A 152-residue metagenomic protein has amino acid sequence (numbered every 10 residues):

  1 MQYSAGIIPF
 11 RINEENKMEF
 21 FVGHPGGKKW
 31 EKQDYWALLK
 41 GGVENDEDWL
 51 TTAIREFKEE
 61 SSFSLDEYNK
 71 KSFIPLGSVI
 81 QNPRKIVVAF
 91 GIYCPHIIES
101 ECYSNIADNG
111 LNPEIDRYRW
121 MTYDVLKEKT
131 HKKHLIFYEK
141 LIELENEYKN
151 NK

Functional and structural regions predicted by a protein language model:
M1, N109-N112, N146-K152: Intrinsic low-complexity, intrinsically disordered segments enriched in polar/basic residues
M1-L38, F90: N-terminal strand-loop-strand
A5, E15, P25, E31 (+5 more regions): Alpha-helical structural elements
N16, S62-F63, N150: A generic secondary-structure boundary signal that marks alpha-helix termini
W30-E31, D46, E139, N146: A periodicity- and composition-biased signal for non-globular, repetitive helical segments
W36, G41-I136: Unchanged
E128-K152: Charged phosphate-binding loop/patch that engages nucleotide di/tri-phosphates or the phosphate backbone of nucleic
